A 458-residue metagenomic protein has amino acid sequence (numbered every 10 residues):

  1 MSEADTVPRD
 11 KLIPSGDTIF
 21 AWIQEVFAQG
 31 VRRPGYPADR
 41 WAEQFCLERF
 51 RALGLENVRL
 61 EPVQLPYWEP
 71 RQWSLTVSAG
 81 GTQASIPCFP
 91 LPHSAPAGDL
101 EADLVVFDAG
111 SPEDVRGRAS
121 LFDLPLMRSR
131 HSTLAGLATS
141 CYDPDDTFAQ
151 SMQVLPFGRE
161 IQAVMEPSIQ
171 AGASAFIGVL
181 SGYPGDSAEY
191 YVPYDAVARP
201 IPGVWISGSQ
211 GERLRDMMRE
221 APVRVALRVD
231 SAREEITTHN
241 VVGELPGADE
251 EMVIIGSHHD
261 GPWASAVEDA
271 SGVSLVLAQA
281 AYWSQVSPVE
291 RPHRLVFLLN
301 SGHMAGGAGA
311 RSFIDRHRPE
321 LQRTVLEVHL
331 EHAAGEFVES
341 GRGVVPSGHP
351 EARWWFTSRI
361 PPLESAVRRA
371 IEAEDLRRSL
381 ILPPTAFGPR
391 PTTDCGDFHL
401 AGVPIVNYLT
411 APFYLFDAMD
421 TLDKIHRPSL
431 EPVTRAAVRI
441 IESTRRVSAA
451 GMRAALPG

Functional and structural regions predicted by a protein language model:
S2-A4, R9, I13-G16, A21-P144: Noncatalytic luminal/extracellular "stalk/propeptide" segments of secretory-pathway proteins
D5-I13, A28-P37, L91, L104-V106 (+9 more regions): Second-shell loop/turn segments in exported
T82-R116, Y191-E268, A278-A281, Q285-P292: Soluble metallo-hydrolase cores and metallopeptidase-like ectodomains found primarily in the secretory/periplasmic
S111-E113, S120, L124-Y183: A conserved hydrophobic secondary-structure block that centers on an alpha-helix together with its immediately flanking
L126, G182-Y183, S231-R233, H259-P262 (+4 more regions): Acidic, glycine-rich active-site loops and adjacent beta-strand->loop/helix elements that engage anionic groups
A248-E250, N300-I405: Metal-dependent peptidase/peptidase-like ectodomains
W283-A308: Short helix-loop-beta-strand segments that form the rim/entrance of peptidase-like active sites
H293, T410-G458: His/Asp/Glu-rich mid-to-C-terminal helical/loop segments that flank catalytic regions of hydrolases
